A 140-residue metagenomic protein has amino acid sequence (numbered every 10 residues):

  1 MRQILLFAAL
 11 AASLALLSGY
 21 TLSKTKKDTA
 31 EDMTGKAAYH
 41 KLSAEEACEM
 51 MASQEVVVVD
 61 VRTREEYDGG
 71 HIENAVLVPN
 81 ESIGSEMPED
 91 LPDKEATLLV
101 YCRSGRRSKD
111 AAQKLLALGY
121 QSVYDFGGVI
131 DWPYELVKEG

Functional and structural regions predicted by a protein language model:
R2-A9, S13-M50, V56, E65-T97 (+1 more regions): Rhodanese-like catalytic fold shared by cysteine-dependent sulfurtransferases and DSP/PTP-type phosphatases
V58-D60: Structural scaffold elements adjacent to functional motifs in cytosolic proteins
